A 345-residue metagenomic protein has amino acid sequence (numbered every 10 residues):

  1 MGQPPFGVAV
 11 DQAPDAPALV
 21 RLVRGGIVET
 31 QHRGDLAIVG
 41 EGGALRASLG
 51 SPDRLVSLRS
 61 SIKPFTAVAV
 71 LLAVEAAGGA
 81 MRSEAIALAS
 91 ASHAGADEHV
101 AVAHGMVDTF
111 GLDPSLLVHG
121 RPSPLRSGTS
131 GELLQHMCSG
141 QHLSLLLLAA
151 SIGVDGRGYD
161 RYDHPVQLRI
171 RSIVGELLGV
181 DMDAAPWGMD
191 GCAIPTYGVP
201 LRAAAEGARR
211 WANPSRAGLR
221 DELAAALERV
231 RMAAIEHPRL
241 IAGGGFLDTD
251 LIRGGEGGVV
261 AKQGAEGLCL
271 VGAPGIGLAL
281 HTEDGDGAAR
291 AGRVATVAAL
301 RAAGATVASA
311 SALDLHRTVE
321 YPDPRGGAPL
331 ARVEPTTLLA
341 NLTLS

Functional and structural regions predicted by a protein language model:
M1-A16, M81-A184, M189-C192, R210: Active-site-adjacent helix/loop patches that line small-molecule binding or acyl-intermediate pockets
M1-D53: Beta-lactamase-like hydrolase cores
G25-V28, Q135, G258-K262: Short Gly/Pro-enriched turn/cap motifs at secondary-structure boundaries
Q31-L36, L143, R171, E266-C269: Short glycine-rich loop/turn motifs
G42, L71-A80, G111-P114, G153-G158 (+5 more regions): Bacterial peptidoglycan biogenesis and beta-lactam-recognition machinery
L58-A76: Active-site SXXK
T66-L71, A103, L146-A150, G207-W211 (+1 more regions): Buried hydrophobic packing segments
W211-S345: Structured C-terminal helix/loop/strand segments within mature extracytoplasmic catalytic/sensor domains
